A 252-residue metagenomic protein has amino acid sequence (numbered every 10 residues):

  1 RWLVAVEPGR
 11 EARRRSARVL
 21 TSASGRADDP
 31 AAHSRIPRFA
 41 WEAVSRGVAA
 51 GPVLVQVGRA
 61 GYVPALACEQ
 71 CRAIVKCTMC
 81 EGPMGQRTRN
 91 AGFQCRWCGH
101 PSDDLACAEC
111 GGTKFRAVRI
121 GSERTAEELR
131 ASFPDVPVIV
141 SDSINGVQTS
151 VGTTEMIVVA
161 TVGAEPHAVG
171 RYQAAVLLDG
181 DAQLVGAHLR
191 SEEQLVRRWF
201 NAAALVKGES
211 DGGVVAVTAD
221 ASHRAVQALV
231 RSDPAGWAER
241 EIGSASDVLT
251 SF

Functional and structural regions predicted by a protein language model:
R1-F252: Inter-lobe coupling/hinge segments of SF2-like helicase ATPases
